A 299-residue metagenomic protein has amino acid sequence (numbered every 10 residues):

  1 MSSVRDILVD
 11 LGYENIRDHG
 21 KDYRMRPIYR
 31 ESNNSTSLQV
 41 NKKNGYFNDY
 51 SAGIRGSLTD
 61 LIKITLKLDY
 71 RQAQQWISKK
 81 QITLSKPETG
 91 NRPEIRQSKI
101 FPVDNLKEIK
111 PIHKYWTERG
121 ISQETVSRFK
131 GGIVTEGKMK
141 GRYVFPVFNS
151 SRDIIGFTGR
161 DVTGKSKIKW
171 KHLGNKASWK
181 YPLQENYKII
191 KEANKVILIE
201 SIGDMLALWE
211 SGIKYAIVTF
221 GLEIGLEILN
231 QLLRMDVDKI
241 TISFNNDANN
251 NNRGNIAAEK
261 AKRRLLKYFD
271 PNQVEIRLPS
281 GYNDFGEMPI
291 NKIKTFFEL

Functional and structural regions predicted by a protein language model:
M1-S2, G53-G56, I155, K167-I168 (+2 more regions): TOPRIM fold recognition
R5-I64, V134-R142, G212, L233 (+1 more regions): N-terminal single-stranded DNA-binding subdomain of primase/primase-helicase replication proteins
P27, D49, I62, W116 (+6 more regions): Terminal peptide-recognition signature
S35, F129, T135-M235: Phosphate-handling DNA/RNA-contact segment within nucleic-acid enzymes
D69-Q74, V126: Small-residue helix-packing motif on alpha-helices
A73-P111: Conserved active-site segments centered on acidic
H113-G120: Serine endopeptidase catalytic core focused on the charge-relay Asp
